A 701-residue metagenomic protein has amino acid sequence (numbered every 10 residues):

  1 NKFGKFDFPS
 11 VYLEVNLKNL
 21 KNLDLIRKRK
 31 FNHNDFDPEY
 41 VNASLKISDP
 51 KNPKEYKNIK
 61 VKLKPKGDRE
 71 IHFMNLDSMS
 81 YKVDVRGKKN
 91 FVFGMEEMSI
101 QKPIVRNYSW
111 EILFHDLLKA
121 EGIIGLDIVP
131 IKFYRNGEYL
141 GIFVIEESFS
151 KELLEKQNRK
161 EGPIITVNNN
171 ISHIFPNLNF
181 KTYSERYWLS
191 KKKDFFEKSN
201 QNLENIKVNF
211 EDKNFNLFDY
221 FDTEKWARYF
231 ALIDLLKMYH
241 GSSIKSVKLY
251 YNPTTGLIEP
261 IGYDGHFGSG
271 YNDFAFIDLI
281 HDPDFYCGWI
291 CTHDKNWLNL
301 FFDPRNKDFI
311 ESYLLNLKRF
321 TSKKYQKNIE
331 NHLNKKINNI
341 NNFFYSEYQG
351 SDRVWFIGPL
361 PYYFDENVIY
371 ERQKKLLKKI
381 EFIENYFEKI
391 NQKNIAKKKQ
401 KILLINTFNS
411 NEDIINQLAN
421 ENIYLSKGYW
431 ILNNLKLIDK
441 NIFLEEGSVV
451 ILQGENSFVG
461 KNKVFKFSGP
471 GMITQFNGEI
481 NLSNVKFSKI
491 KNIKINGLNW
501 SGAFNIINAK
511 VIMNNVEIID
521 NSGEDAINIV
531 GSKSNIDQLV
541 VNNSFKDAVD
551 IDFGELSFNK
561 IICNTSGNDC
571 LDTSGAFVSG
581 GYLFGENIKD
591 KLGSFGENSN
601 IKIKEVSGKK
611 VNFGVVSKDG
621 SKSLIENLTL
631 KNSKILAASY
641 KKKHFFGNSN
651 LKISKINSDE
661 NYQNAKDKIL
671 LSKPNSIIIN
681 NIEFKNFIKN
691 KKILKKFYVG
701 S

Functional and structural regions predicted by a protein language model:
N1-S109, L113: Conserved NTP-binding catalytic cores of kinases and kinase-like/nucleotidyltransferase enzymes across multiple kinase
K21, E197, Q201-M238, S242 (+1 more regions): Middle-to-C-terminal accessory/interaction subdomains
K82-D84, S99-K102, K132, G141-I145 (+3 more regions): Structural recognition of the beta-strand scaffold that forms the well-ordered cores of secreted hydrolase catalytic
P103-E138: A conserved helix-loop-beta module that forms one wall/lid of the active-site cleft in ATP-utilizing catalytic domains
E121-L126, E138-R228: Internal "kinase-insert"/substrate-recognition segments embedded within catalytic cores of ATP-dependent enzymes
I123-Y134, N216-Y220, V247, K324 (+1 more regions): Surface-exposed patches in mature extracellular/periplasmic domains of secreted proteins
T166-V167, I171-F175, L249, I258-G265 (+1 more regions): Active-site substrate-binding loop specific to GH73 endo-beta-N-acetylglucosaminidase modules in bacterial autolysins
K401-S701: Extracellular beta-rich repeat passengers
